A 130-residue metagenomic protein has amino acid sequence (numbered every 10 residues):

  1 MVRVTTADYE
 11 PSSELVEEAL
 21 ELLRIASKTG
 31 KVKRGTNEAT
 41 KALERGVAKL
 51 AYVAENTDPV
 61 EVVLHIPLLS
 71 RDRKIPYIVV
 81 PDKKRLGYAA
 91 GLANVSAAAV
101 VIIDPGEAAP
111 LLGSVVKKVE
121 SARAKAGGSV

Functional and structural regions predicted by a protein language model:
M1-V47, P105-V130: Polybasic, low-complexity intrinsically disordered tails and interdomain linkers
V4-E10, V53-A54, V79-R85: Short, functional N-terminal and low-complexity linear motifs
E21, G30, V60, K84 (+1 more regions): Flexible, active-site-adjacent loop/turn segments at secondary-structure boundaries
G35, A51, S70: Residue-level signature of catalytic and energy-coupling elements of molecular machines, predominantly ATP/GTP-dependent
L43, A48-V62, P67, P76-I78: Extracellular/luminal Protease-associated
V63-L64, L68-R123: Short basic, glycine-rich beta-strand/loop surfaces that mediate nucleic-acid
